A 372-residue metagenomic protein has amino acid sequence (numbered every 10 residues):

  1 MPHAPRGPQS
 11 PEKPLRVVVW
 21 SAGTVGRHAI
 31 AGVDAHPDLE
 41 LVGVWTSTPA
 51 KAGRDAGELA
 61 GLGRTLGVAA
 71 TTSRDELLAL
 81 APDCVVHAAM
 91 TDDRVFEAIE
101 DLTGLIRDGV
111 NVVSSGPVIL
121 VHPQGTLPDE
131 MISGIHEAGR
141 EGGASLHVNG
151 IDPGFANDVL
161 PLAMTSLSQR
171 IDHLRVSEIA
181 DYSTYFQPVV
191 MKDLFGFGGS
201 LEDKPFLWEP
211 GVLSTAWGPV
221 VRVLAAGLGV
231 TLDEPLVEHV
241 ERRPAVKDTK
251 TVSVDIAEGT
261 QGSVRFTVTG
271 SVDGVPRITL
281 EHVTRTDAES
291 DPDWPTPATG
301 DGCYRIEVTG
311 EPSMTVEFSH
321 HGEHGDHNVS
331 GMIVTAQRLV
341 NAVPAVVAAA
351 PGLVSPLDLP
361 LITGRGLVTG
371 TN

Functional and structural regions predicted by a protein language model:
M1-D108, G229, G331: N-terminal glycine-/serine-/threonine-rich beta1-alpha1-beta2 phosphate-ribose binding loop of Rossmann-like
R16, W20, T165-D293, Y304-I306 (+1 more regions): Active-site-lining helix/loop region of Rossmann-like oxidoreductase modules
W20, T24, H28, T72 (+10 more regions): Conserved active-site and cofactor/substrate-binding residues in soluble primary-metabolism enzymes
G23-V25, D93, I119, P128 (+1 more regions): Gly/Ser/Thr-rich loops at beta-strand to alpha-helix junctions that form or flank small-molecule/cofactor-binding
S47-P49, M90, V110, G116-L120 (+2 more regions): Short, ordered loop/turn segments at secondary-structure junctions
I99-E100, D108, G116-A144: Rossmann-fold NAD(P)-binding glycine/threonine-rich loop
F155-S166: Alpha-helical support elements that line or immediately flank enzyme active sites and cofactor-binding pockets
T251-N372: C-terminal active-site/capping subdomain that shapes the small-molecule cofactor and substrate pocket of enzyme
